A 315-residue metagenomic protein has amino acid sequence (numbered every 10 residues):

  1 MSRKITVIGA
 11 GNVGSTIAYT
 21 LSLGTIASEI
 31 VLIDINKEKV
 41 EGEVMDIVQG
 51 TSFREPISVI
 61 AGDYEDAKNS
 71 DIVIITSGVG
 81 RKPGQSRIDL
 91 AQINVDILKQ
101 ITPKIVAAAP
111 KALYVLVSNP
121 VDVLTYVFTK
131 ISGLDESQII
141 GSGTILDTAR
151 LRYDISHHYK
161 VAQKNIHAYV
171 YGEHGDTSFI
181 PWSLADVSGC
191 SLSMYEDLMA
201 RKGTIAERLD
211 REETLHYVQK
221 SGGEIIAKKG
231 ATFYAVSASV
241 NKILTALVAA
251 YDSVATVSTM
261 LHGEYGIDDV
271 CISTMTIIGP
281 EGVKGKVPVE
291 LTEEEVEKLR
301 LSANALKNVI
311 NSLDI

Functional and structural regions predicted by a protein language model:
S2-I5: Extreme N-terminal starter segment of soluble prokaryotic enzymes
A10-G11: Glycine-rich Rossmann-fold phosphate-binding loop(s) that bind the pyrophosphate of adenine dinucleotide cofactors
G14-S15: N-terminal Rossmann-fold NAD(P) dinucleotide-binding loop
L23-E29, G133-D135: Conserved S-adenosyl-L-methionine
E29, I33-D71, Q85, N308-I315: Conserved N-terminal Rossmann-fold NAD(P) cofactor-binding segment
S52-A112: Rossmann-like NAD(P)-binding element
S86-Y153: Rossmann-like NAD(P)(H) cofactor-binding subdomain of soluble oxidoreductases
L134-Q138, T148-I315: C-terminal substrate-binding/catalytic lobe of Rossmann-fold NAD(P)-dependent dehydrogenases
